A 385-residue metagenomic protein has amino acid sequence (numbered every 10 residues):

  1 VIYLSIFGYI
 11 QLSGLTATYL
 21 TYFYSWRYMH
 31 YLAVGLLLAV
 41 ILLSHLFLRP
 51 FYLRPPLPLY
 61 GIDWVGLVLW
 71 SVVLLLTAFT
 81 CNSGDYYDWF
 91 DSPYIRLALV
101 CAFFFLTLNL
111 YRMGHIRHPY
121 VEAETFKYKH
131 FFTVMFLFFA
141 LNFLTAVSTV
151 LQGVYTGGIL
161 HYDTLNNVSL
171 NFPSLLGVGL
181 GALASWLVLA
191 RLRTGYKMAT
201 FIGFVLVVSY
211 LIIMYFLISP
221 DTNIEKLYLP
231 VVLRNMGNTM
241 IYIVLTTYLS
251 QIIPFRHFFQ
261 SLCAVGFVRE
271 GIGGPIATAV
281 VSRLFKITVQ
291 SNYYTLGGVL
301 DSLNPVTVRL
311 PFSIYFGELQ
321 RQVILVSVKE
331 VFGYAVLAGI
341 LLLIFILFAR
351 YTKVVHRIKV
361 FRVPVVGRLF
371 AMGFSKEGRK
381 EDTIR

Functional and structural regions predicted by a protein language model:
V1-V65: Helix-loop-helix hairpins in multi-pass membrane proteins, especially solute transporters
I2-I10, G14, G66, W70 (+3 more regions): Structural signature of transmembrane alpha-helices in multi-pass secondary transporters
Y9-T21, S25, T77, C81 (+4 more regions): Small-residue (Gly/Pro/Ala) motifs that create kinks and tight helix-helix packing interfaces
Y28-L46, G66-V73, I95-A102, T295-S302 (+1 more regions): Symmetry-related core transmembrane helices of the 12-TM Major Facilitator Superfamily/SLC fold
I41-L46, T107-L110, L183, I212-Y215 (+4 more regions): Membrane-embedded alpha-helical segments of multi-pass transporters/permeases
L46-P58, F79-N167, A190: Membrane-helix boundary/linker segments in multi-pass transporters
Y120-Q290: 12-transmembrane solute porter fold
V268-R385: Hydrophobic transmembrane architecture of multi-pass small-molecule transporters
